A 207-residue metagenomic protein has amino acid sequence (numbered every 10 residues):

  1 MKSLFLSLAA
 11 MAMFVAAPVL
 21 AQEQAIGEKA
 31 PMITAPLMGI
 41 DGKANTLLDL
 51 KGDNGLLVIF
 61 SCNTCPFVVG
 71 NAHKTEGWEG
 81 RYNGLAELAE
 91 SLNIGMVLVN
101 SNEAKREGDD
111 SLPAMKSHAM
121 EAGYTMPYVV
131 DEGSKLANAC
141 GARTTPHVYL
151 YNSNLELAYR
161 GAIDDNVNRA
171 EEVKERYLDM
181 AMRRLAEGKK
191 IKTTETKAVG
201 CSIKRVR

Functional and structural regions predicted by a protein language model:
M1-F5: Positively charged n-region of N-terminal signal peptides that target proteins for export
S7-A16: Bacterial N-terminal signal peptides
L20-L48, G77: N-terminal "domain-start" segment that seeds a small globular fold
T46-T75, M182: Short active-site neighborhood of thiol/selenol oxidoreductases, capturing the structured segment around
G52-L56, E90-M96, G123-P127, T145 (+1 more regions): Loop/turn elements at helix/coil->beta-strand transitions in domains of secreted/extracellular proteins
V68-E121, E132-N138: Structural microenvironment flanking redox-active thiols in thiol-disulfide oxidoreductases
M115-N152, A158: Short, internal strand/loop/helix patches that form the active-site neighborhood or redox-interaction surface
L150-R207: Thiol-/selenol-based redox modules, centered on thioredoxin-like and closely related oxidoreductase domains
